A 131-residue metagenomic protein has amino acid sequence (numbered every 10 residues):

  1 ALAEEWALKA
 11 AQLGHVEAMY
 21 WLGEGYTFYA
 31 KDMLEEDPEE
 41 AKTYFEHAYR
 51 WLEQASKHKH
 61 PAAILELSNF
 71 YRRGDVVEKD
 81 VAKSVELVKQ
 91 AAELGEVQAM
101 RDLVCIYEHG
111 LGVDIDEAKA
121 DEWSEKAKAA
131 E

Functional and structural regions predicted by a protein language model:
A1-W6, M33-W51, E78-L87, D114-S124: Structural signature of tandem alpha-helical TPR/SEL1-like repeats, specifically the intra-repeat loop/turn
L8-Q12, E40-A41, E53-K57, K89-E93: Tandem-repeat/low-complexity and Cys-motif detector
L13, L22, L52, L65-L67 (+4 more regions): Generic leucine side-chain signal with a strong bias for well-ordered alpha-helical environments
L13-H15, F28-Y29, K57-H60, R73-D75 (+3 more regions): Short helix-capping/linker turns of helical repeat alpha-solenoids
W21-L34, I64-R73, D102-H109: Hydrophobic face of amphipathic alpha-helices that form TPR/SEL1-like repeat modules and related alpha-solenoid
F45-A48, K57, P61-N69: Eukaryotic tandem repeat interaction scaffolds
